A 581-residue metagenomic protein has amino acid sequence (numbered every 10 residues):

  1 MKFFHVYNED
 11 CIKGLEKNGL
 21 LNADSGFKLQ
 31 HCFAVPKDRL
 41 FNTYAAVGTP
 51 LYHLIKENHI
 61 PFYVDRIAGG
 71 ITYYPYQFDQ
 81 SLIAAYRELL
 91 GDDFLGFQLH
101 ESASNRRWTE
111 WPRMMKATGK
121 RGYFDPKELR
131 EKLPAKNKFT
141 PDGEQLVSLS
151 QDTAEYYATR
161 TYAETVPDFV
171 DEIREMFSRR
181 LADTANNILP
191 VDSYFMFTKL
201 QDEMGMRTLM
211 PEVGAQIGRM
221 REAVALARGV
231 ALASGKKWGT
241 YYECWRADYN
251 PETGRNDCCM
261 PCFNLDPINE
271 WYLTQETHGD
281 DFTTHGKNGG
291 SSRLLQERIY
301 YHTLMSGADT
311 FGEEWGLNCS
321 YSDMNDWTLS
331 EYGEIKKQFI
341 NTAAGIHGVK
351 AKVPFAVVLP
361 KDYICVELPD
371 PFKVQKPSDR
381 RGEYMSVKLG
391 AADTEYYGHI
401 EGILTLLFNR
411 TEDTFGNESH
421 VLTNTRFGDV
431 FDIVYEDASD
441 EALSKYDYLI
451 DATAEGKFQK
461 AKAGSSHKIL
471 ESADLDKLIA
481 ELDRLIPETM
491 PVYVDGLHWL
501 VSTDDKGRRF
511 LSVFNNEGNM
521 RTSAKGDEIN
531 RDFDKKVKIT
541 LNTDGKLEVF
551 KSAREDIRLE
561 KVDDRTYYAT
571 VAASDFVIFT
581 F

Functional and structural regions predicted by a protein language model:
K2-G316, E436-D440: Catalytic-core regions of glycoside hydrolase
R221-E222, R228-D257, L265-F581: Carbohydrate-binding surfaces of carbohydrate-active enzymes
